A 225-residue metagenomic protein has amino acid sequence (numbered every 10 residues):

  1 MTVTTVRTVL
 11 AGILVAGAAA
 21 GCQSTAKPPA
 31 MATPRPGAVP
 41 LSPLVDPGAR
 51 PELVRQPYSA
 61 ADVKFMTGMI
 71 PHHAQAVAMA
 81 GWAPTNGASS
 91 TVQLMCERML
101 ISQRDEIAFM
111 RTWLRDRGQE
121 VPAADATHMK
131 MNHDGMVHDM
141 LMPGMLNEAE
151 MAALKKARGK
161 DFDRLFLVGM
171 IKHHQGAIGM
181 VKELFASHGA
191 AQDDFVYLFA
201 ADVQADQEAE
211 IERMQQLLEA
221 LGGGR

Functional and structural regions predicted by a protein language model:
M1-L10: Bacterial N-terminal signal peptides that target proteins for export
A18-G21: C-terminal motif of bacterial Sec signal peptides marking the signal peptidase cleavage site
S24-R225: All-alpha RGS (Regulator of G-protein Signaling) helical domain and cognate RGS-like helical scaffolds
